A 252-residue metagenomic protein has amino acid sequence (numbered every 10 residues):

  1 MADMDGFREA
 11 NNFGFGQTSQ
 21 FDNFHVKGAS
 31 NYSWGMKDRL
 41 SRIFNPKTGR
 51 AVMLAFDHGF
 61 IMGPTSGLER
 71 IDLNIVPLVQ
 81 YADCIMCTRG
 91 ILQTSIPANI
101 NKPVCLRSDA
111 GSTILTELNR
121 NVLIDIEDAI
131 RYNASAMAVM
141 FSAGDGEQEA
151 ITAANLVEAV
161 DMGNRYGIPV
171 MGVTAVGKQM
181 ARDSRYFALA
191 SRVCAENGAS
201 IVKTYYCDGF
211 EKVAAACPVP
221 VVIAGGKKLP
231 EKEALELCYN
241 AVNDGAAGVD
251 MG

Functional and structural regions predicted by a protein language model:
M1-D57, G90-N101: N-terminal amphipathic alpha-helix/helix-capping segment at the start of soluble metabolic enzymes
P46, A51-N99, P103-I223, K228-M251: Alpha/beta enzyme core
